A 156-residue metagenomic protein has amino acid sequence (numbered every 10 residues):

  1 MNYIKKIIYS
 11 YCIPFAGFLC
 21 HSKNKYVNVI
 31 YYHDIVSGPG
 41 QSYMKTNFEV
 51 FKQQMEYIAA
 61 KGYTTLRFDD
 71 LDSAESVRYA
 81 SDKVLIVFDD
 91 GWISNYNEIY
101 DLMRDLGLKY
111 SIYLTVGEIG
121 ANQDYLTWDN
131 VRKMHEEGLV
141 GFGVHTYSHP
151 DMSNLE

Functional and structural regions predicted by a protein language model:
N2-V84: N-terminal pre-catalytic segment of deacetylase/amide-hydrolase enzymes
I30-V36, S81-V84, R104-E156: Metal-dependent polysaccharide deacetylase catalytic core of the NodB/CE4 family, i.e., the active-site-bearing domain
V50, E56-Y57, L102-D105, K133: Alpha-helical scaffold elements within enzyme catalytic domains, especially in hydrolases
F51, Y96, T127: Aromatic/hydrophobic pocket-lining residues that form the small-molecule binding cavity in soluble enzyme cores
L66-D69, S94-E98: Extended catalytic core of nucleotide-activated donor transferases of GT-like folds
A74, Y96-N97, M152-S153: Active-site-proximal flexible loops/turns
D89-G91: Noncatalytic alpha-helical scaffolds and linker/capping helices
I93-S94, H149: General alpha-helical segment detector with a strong preference for membrane-spanning helices and helix-boundary regions
